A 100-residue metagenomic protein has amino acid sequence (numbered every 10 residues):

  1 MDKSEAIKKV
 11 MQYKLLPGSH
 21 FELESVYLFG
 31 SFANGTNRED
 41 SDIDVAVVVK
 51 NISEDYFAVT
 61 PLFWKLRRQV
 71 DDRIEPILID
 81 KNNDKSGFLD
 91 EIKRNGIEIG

Functional and structural regions predicted by a protein language model:
M1-S25, A33-E39, K50-G100: Catalytic core of pol beta-like nucleotidyltransferases
V45-V47: Short beta-strand->loop micro-motif that forms the acidic, two-metal-ion catalytic signature in nucleotide-processing
